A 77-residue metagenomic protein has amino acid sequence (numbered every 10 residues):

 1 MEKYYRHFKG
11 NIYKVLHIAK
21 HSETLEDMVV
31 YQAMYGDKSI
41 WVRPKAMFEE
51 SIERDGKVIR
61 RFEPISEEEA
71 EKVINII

Functional and structural regions predicted by a protein language model:
M1-I77: Mixed-charge, low-complexity intrinsically disordered regions
